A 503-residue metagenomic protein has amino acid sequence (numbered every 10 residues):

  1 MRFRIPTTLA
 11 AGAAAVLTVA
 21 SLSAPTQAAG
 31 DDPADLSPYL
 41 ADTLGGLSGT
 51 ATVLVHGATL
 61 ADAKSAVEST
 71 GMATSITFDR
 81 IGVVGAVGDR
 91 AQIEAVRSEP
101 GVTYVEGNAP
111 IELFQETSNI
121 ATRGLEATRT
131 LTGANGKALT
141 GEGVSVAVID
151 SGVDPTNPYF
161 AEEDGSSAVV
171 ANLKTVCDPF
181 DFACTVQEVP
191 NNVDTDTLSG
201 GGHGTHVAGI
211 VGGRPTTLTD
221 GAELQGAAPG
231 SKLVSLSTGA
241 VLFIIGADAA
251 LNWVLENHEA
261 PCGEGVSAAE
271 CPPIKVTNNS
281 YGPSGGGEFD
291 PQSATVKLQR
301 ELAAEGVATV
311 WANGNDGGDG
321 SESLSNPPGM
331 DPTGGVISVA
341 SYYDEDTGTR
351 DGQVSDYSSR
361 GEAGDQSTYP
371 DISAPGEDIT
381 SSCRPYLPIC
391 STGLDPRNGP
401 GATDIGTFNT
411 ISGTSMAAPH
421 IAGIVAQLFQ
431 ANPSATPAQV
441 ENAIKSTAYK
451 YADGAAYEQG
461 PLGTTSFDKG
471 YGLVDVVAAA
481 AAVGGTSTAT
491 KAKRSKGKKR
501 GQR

Functional and structural regions predicted by a protein language model:
M1-A28: Secretory targeting and sorting signals
R4, D31-D35, A61-G136, E142 (+3 more regions): Autoinhibitory propeptides
A28-A29, T132-G246, A268-K275, A303-G306 (+6 more regions): Subtilisin-like serine protease catalytic core
P38-T43, S267, C271-N278, A374 (+1 more regions): C-terminal subdomain of the subtilisin-like protease fold in secreted/lumenal serine endopeptidases
T59-D62, I81-V83, A91-I93, A109-L113 (+12 more regions): Solvent-exposed loop/turn segments at secondary-structure junctions within structured extracellular/periplasmic domains
D62, R214, S235-G335, D346 (+2 more regions): Substrate-binding/access-modulating region of protease and related hydrolase catalytic domains
V170-P179, M330-A426, A478: Extracellular S/T/G-rich loop segment that most often corresponds to the catalytic His/Ser-adjacent loop
G212-G213, A422-Q430, A481: Short glycine/serine- and small hydrophobic-enriched flexible loop segments
